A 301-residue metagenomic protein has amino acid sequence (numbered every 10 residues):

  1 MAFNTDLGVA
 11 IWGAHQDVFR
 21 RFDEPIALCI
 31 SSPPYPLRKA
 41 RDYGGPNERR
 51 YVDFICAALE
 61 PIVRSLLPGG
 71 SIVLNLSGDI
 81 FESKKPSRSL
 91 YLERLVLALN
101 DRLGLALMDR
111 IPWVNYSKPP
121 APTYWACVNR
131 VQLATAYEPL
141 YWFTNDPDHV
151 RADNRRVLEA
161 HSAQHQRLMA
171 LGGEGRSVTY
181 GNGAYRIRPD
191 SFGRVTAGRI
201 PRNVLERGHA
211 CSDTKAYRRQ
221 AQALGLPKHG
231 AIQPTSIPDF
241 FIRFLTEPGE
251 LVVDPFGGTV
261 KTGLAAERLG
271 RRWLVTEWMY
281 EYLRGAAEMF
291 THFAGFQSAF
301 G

Functional and structural regions predicted by a protein language model:
M1-G285, T291, F300: Core catalytic lobe of class I
A294-F296: A cross-kingdom feature marking charged/low-complexity
